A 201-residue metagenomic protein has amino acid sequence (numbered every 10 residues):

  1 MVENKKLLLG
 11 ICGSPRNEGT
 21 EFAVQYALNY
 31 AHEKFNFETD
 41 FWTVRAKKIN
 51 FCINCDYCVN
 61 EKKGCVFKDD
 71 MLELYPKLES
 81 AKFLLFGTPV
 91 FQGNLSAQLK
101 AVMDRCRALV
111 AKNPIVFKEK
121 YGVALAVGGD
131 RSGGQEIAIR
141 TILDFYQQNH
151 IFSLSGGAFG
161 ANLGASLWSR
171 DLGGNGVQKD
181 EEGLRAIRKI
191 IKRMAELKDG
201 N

Functional and structural regions predicted by a protein language model:
M1-I115, S155, F159-N201: N-terminal beta1-alpha1-beta2 submodule of the flavodoxin-like/Rossmannoid cofactor-binding fold
A97, K112-F159: Short, glycine-/small-residue-rich phosphate/pyrophosphate-handling segment
